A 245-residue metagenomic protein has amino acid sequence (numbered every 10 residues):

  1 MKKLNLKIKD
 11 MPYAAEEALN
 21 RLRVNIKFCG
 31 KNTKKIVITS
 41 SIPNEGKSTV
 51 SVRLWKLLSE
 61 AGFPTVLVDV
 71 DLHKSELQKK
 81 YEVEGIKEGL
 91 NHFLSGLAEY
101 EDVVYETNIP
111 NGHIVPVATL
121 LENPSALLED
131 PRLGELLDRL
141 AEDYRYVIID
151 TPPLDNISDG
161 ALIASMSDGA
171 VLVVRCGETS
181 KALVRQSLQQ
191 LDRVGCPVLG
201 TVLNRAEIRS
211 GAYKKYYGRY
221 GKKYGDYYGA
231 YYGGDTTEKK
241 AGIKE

Functional and structural regions predicted by a protein language model:
M1-N25, N32, R185-E245: C-terminal lobe/tail of nucleotide-utilizing enzymes
K2-E16, N20, V24-K31, S40-E45 (+3 more regions): P-loop/Walker-type NTP enzyme "switch/lid" segment
A15, S125-G221: Conserved catalytic-core segment of NTP-binding enzymes
V24, K56, E60, S165 (+1 more regions): Short, well-ordered alpha-helices that flank and scaffold nucleotide-derived cofactor binding pockets
K35: Walker A (P-loop) ATP-phosphate-binding motif of ABC ATPase nucleotide-binding domains
V50, L54: Hydrophobic positions on the alpha1 helix immediately C-terminal to the Walker A/P-loop
E60, I109, R193-C196: Short, well-ordered coil/turn elements that cap or connect secondary structure elements
E60-F63, V70-L72, V83, V117 (+4 more regions): Short, conserved catalytic or interaction motifs in soluble domains
